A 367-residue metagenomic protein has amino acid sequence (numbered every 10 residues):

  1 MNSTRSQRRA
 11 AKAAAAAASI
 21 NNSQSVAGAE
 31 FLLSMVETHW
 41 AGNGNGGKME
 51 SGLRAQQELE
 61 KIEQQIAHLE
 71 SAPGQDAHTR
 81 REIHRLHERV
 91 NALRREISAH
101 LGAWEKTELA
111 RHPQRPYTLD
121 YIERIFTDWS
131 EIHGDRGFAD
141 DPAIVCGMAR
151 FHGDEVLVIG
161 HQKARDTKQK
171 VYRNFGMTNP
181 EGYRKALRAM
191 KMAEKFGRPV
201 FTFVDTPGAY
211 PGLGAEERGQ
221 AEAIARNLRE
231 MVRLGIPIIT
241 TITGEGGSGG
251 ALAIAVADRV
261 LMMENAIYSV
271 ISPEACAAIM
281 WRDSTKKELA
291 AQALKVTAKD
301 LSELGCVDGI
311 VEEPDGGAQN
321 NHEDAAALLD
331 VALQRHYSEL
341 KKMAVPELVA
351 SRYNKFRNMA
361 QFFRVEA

Functional and structural regions predicted by a protein language model:
N2-K12, A17, N21, G28-E155 (+2 more regions): Intrinsically disordered, low-complexity segments enriched in small/flexible residues
Q57, R81, P113-D120, D140 (+8 more regions): Charged, alpha-helix-enriched surfaces in structured cytosolic catalytic cores of large nucleotide-utilizing machines
I62, G102, V158, D205 (+3 more regions): Terminal peptide-recognition signature
G74-A77, K170-M177, P211, G316-N320: Short coil/turn segments at secondary-structure junctions
A99, R124, F138-D140, C146 (+2 more regions): Glycine-rich beta-alpha loop segments
P116-T118, D166-K168, Y210-G212: Short active-site-adjacent helix-start/loop capping segments
E131, A164, M192, A209 (+1 more regions): Conserved helix-loop functional segments at active or binding sites
V204-Q334, S338, K342: Conserved catalytic cores of soluble enzyme domains, especially glycine-rich substrate-binding beta-alpha loops
